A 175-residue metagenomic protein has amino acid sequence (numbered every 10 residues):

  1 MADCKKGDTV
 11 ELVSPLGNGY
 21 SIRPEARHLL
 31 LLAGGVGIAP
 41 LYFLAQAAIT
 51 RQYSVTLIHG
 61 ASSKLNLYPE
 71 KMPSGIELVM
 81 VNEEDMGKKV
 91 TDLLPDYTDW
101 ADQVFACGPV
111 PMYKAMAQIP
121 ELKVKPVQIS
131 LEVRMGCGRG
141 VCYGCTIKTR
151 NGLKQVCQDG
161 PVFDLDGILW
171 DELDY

Functional and structural regions predicted by a protein language model:
A2-R134: FNR/FR-type flavoprotein reductase catalytic core
P40, P111, E132-P161: Local cysteine-cluster metal-coordination motifs and their immediate loop/turn environment, predominantly Fe-S cluster
L94, G144, L165-L169: Short flexible/disordered coil segments
P161-Y175: Short microdomains enriched in Cys/His and/or Lys/Arg
